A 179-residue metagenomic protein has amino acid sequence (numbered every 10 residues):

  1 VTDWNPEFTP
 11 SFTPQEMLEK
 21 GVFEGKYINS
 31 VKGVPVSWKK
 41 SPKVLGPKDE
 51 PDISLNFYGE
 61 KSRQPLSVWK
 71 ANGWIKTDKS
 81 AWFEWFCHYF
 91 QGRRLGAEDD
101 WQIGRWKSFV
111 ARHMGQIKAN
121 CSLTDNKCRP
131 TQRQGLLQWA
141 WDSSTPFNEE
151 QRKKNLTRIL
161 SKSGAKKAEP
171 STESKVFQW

Functional and structural regions predicted by a protein language model:
V1-A81, R93, F109-G135, R152 (+2 more regions): Compositionally biased, intrinsically disordered low-complexity regions enriched for acidic
I75-D78, F83, F109, T157 (+2 more regions): Extended, charge-rich low-complexity regions and/or helical-solenoid scaffolds
A81-Y89, Q134-D142: Short, hydrophobic/amphipathic alpha-helical patches that form generic packing surfaces within helical domains
Y89-A97: Substrate-binding/catalytic groove segments of enzymes that remodel or degrade extracellular structural polymers
A97-S108: EF-hand and EF-hand-like helix-loop-helix modules
L137, W141-W179: Charge-patterned, phosphorylation-rich low-complexity C-terminal interaction regions of large eukaryotic proteins
